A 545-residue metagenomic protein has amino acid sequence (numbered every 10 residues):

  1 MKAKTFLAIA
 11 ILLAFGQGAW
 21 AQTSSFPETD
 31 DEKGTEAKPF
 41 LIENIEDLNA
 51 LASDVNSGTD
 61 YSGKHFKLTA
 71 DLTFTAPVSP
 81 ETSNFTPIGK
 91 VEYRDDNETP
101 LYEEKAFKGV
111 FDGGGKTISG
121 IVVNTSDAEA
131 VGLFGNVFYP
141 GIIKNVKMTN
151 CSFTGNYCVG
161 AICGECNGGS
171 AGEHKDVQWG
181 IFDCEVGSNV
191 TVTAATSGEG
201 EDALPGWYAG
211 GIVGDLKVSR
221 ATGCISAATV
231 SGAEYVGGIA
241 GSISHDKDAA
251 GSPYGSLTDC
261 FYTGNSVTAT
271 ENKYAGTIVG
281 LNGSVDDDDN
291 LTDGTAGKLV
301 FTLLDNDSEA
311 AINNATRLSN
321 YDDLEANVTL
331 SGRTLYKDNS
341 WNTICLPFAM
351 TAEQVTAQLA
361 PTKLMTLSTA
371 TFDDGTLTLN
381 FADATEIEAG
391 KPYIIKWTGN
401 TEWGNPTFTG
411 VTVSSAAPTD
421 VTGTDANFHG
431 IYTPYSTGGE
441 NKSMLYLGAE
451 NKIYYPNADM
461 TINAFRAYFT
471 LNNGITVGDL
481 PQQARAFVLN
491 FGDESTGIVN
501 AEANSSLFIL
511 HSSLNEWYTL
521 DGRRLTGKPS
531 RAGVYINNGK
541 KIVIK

Functional and structural regions predicted by a protein language model:
M1-Q22, S513, I542-K545: Sec-dependent, cleavable N-terminal signal peptides
W20-A360, P481: Surface-exposed repetitive/solenoidal architectures
K64, G109, S340, A389-K391 (+1 more regions): A glycine-anchored, Pro-Gly-centered beta-turn/N-cap motif
V146, C224, C260, N290 (+3 more regions): Short, surface-exposed terminal/edge motifs of secreted or surface/virion proteins that either
G164-G169, D215-K217, S242-H245, F348 (+5 more regions): Short, flexible beta-strand-to-coil junctions
C224, P361-T371, N515-D521: Change to "...patches in solvent-exposed regions of secreted, membrane-anchored, or virion-exposed structural
V300-L359, N380-K452, P456-I498, E502 (+1 more regions): A short, polar beta-strand/turn micro-motif
S495-K545: C-terminal outer-membrane/trafficking sorting elements
